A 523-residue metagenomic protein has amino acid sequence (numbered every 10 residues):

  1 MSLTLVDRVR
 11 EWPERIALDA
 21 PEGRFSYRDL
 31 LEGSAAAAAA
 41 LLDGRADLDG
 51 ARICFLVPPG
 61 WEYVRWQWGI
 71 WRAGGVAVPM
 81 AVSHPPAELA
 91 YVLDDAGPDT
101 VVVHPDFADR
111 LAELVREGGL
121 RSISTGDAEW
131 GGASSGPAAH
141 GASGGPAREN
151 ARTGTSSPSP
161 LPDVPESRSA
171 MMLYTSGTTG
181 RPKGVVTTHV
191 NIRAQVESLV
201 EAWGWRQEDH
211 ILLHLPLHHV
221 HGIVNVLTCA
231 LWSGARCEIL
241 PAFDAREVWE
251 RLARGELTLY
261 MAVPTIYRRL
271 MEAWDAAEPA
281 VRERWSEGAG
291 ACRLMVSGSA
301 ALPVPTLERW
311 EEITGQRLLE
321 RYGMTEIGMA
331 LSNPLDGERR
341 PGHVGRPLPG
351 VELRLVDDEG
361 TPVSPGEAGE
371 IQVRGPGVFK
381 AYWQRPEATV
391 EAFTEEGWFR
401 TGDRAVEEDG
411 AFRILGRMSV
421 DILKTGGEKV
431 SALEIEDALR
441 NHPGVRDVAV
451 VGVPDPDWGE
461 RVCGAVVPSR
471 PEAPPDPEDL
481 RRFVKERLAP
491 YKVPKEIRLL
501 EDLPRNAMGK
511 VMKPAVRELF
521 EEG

Functional and structural regions predicted by a protein language model:
T4-S26, G44: AMP-dependent adenylate-forming
E14, P137-E149, T155-Y174, R181 (+2 more regions): Conserved pre-ATP/AMP-binding loop-to-beta segment of ANL
G23, A38-A87, P468: Conserved AMP-binding/adenylate-forming
S26-D29, A170-E197: Conserved AMP-binding A3 loop
H84, V101, G375, K380-A381 (+4 more regions): AMP-binding/adenylate-forming catalytic core of the ANL superfamily
R193-H210, V220-L259, R269, A273-A277 (+1 more regions): Conserved AMP-binding/adenylation subdomain of ANL enzymes
L257-A262, M271-R339, E352: Gly/Ser/Thr-rich phosphate-binding loop
R346-G350, T361-A392, A411, E428-V430: Conserved ATP/PPi-binding loop(s) of AMP-dependent carboxylate-activating enzymes
